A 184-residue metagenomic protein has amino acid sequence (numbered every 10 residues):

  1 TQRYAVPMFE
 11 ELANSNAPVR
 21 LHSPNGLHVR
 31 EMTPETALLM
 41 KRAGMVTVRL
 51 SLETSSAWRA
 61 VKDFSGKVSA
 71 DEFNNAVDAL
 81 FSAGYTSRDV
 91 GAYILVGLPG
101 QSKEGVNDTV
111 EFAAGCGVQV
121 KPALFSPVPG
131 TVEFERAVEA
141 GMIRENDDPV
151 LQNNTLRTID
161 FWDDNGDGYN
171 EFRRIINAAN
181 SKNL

Functional and structural regions predicted by a protein language model:
T1-V90, V96: Conserved SAM/AdoMet-binding glycine-rich loop
V29-E31, P99-V106: Active-site glycine- and acidic-residue-rich loops that bind and position anionic ligands or nucleotide-like cofactors
T54, S69, G100, E133 (+1 more regions): Short, flexible micro-motifs
W58-A60, G100, E104, A137: Active-site-proximal flexible loops/turns
D89, E104-L184: C-terminal accessory regions of radical SAM enzymes
I94-L95, A123: Conserved beta-strand segments of the P-loop GTPase G domain that flank and frequently precede/overlap
